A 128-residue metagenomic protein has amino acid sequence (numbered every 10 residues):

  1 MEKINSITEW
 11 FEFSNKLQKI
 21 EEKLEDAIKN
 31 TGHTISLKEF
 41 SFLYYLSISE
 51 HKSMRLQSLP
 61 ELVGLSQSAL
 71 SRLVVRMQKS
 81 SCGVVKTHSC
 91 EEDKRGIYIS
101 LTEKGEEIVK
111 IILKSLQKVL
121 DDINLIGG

Functional and structural regions predicted by a protein language model:
M1-H33, C82: N-terminal leader segment of winged-helix/HTH proteins
E12, S41-Y45, E107: Pre-recognition alpha-helix immediately N-terminal to the DNA-recognition helix within helix-turn-helix or winged-helix
E25-S66: N-terminal helix-turn-helix DNA-binding core of bacterial DNA-binding proteins
L56, V74-V75: Short, hydrophobic-biased segments on the C-terminal half of alpha helices that form "recognition helices"
V75-G128: Charged, amphipathic alpha-helical coiled-coil/dimerization segments
